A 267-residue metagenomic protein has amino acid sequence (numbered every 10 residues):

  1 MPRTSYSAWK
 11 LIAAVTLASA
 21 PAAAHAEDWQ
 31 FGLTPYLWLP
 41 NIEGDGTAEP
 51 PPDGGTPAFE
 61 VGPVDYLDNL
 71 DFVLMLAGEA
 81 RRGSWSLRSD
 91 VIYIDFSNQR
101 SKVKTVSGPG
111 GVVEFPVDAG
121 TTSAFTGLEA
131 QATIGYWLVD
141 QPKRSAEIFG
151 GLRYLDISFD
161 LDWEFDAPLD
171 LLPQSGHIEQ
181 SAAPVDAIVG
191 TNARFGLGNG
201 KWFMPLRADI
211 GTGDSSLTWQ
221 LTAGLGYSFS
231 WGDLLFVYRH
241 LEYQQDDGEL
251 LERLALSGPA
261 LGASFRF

Functional and structural regions predicted by a protein language model:
S19-A23: N-terminal signal peptide c-region/cleavage motif recognized by signal peptidases
H25-W29, V139-S145, L197-W202, S230-W231: Short loop/turn motifs that connect adjacent beta-strands in outer-membrane beta-barrel proteins
Q30-T34, A77, S86-R88, S145-F149 (+3 more regions): Residue-level detector of the transmembrane beta-barrel scaffold of outer-membrane proteins
L33-P35, L76-R82, A132-Y136, G150-L152 (+4 more regions): Residues on the lipid-exposed face of transmembrane beta-strands in outer-membrane beta-barrel proteins
I42-D71, Y93-L128, L155-P184, G213 (+1 more regions): Extracellular/periplasm-exposed beta-strand and loop segments of Gram-negative cell-envelope proteins, dominated by
P142, A183-V185, D209-Q220: Solvent-exposed loop/turn segments connecting transmembrane beta-strands in outer-membrane beta-barrel proteins
K201-S216, H240-E242: Transmembrane beta-strand segments that form the barrel wall of outer-membrane beta-barrel proteins
L221-R266: Predominantly the C-terminal beta-signal and adjacent terminal strand-loop region of outer-membrane beta-barrel
